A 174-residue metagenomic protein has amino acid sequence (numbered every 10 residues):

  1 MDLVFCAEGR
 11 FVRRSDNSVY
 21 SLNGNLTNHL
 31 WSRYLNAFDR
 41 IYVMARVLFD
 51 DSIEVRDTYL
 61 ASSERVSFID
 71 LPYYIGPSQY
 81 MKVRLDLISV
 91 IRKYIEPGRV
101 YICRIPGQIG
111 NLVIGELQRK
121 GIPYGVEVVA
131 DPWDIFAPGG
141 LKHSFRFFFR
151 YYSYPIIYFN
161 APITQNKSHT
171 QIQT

Functional and structural regions predicted by a protein language model:
M1-E54: N-terminal subdomain of nucleotide-sugar transferases
M1-G9, Q118-I135, I172: Active-site proximal beta-strand in glycosyltransferases
V12, Y74-S78, V128-K142: A short, histidine- and acid-enriched strand-loop-helix "catalytic/donor-clamping" loop that lines the nucleotide-sugar
N28-S32, S89-R92, R146-S168: Membrane-proximal helix-turn-helix segments that form the acceptor-binding/catalytic region of lipid-linked
D51-S52, I109-V113: Short, well-ordered alpha-helical microsegments
I53-S78: Conserved nucleotide-sugar phosphate-binding/catalytic loop shared by glycosyltransferases and other
Y59-S62, G121, L141-R146: Short, hinge-like loop/turn segments at secondary-structure boundaries
V90-G110: Short N-terminal targeting/anchoring amphipathic segment
